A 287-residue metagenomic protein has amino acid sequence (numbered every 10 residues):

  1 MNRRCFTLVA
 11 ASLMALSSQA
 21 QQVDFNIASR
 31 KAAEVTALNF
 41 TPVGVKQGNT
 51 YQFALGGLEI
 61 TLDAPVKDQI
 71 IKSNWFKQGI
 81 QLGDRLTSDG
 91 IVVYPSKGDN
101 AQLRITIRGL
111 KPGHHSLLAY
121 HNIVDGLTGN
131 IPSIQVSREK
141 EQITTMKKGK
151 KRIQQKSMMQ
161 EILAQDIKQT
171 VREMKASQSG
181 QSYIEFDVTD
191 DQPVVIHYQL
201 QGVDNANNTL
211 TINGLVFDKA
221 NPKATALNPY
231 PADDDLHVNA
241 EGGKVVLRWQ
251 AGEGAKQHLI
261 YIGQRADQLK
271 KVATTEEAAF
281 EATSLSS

Functional and structural regions predicted by a protein language model:
M1-T7: Bacterial N-terminal signal peptides that target proteins for export
A11-Q19: Hydrophobic h-region of N-terminal signal peptides that target proteins for export in Gram-negative bacteria
A20-P222: Compositionally biased, intrinsically disordered or flexible polar/acidic segments
K111-P112, A240-E241, S286-S287: Surface-exposed loops/turns
P112, G252-K256: Short proline/glycine-enriched turn/loop motifs at strand-loop junctions of beta-rich domains
P222-E253: Pro/Thr/Ser/Gly-rich low-complexity, intrinsically disordered linker/stalk tracts
Q257-S287: Recognizes extended acidic, P/S/T-rich segments that occur within or adjacent to Ig-like beta-sandwich modules
